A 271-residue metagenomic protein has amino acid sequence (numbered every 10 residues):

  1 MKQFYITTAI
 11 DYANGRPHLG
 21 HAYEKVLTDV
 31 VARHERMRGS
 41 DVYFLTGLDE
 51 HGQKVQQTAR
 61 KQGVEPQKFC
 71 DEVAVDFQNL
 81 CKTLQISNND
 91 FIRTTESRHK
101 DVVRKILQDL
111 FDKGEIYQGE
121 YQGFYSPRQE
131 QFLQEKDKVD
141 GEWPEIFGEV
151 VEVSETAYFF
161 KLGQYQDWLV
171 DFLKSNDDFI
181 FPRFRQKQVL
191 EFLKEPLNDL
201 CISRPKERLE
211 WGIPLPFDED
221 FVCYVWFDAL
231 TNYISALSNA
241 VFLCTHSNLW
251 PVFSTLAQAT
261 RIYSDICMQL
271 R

Functional and structural regions predicted by a protein language model:
K2-G39, Y43-T46, R98-V102, I146-F147 (+1 more regions): Structured secondary-structure scaffolds
R36, K82, F111: Anion (oxyanion) recognition and catalysis
L48-K54: Short, charge-patterned binding micro-sites
T58-D71: A charged helix-plus-loop insertion that forms the helical arch/lid used to bind and gate nucleic-acid substrates
C70, S87-T94: Conserved N-terminal/central alpha/beta ligand/cofactor-binding core
V73-S87: A glycine-rich helix N-cap at a beta->alpha junction
T95-E115, Y125: Feature captures the FAD/FMN-dependent oxidoreductase FAD-binding
K113-V170: Cys/His-rich short segments
